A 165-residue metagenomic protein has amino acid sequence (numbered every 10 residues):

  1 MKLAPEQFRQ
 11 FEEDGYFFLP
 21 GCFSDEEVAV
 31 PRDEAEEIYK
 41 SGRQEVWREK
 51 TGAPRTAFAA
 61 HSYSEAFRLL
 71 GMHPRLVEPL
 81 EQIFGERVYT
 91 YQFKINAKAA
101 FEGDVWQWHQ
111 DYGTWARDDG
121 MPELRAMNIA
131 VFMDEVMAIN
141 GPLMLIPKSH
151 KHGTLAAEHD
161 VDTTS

Functional and structural regions predicted by a protein language model:
M1-D14, L19-M121: Non-heme Fe(II)-dependent double-stranded beta-helix
Y16-F18, Q107, N128-F132, L145: Conserved hydrophobic/aromatic beta-strand scaffold that supports enzyme active sites
Y39-Q44, E135-G141: Proline-centered turn/helix-capping motifs that create local helix->coil transitions or kinks
F93, M127, G141: Change "...and in nucleic-acid phosphodiester-cleaving endonucleases..." to "...and in nucleic-acid processing enzymes
I95-E102, Y112-G113, F132-A138, K148-H152: Short acidic/polar capping segments at secondary-structure boundaries
Q110-R117, V131, H152, D160-T164: Active-site glycine-rich loop that binds ribose-phosphate moieties when present
A116-A138: Short, conserved beta-strand element in jelly-roll/cupin
V136-S165: Double-stranded beta-helix
